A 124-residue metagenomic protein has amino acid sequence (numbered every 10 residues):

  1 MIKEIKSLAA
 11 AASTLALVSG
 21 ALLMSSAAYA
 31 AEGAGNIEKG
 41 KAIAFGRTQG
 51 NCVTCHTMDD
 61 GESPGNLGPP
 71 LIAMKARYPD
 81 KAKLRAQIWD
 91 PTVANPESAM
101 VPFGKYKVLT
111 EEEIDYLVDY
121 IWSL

Functional and structural regions predicted by a protein language model:
M1-A34: N-terminal export/targeting leaders of redox proteins
I2-S13, K83-P102: Extended, non-globular alpha-helical segments
A27-R47: Electrostatic cytochrome c docking/interface patches
I37, F45, V53-W89, K105: Gly/Gly-Pro-rich "capping" loops immediately C-terminal to redox-active cysteine motifs in periplasmic/lumenal
R47, D59, P91-N95, L124: A general structural signal marking secondary-structure boundaries and capping sites
G50: Cys/His-enriched microdomains
Q87, V93, K105-L124: C-terminal capping alpha-helices of c-type cytochrome domains
